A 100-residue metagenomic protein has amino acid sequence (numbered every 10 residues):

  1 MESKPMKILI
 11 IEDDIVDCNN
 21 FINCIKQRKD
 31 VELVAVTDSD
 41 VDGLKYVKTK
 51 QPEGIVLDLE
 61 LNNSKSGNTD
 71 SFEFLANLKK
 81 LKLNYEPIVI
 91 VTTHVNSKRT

Functional and structural regions predicted by a protein language model:
M1-K4, L83-N84: Short, flexible coil/linker segments at domain boundaries that flank nucleotide/cofactor-interacting
S3, D14-V41: Two-component/phosphorelay signaling modules centered on CheY-like receiver
I22, V36-G54, L61-N62: Acidic, metal-coordinating helix/loop segments flanking the phosphotransfer/catalytic sites of two-component signaling
Q51-E53, K82-I88: His-Asp phosphorelay/catalytic-motif detector in bacterial-type signaling
N62-G67, N96: The feature encodes the CheY-like receiver
S66-N84: Short amphipathic alpha-helix used as the core "switch/output" element in two-component signaling
A76, Y85-T100: A short, hydrophobic beta-strand element within the central beta-sheet of small alpha/beta folds
